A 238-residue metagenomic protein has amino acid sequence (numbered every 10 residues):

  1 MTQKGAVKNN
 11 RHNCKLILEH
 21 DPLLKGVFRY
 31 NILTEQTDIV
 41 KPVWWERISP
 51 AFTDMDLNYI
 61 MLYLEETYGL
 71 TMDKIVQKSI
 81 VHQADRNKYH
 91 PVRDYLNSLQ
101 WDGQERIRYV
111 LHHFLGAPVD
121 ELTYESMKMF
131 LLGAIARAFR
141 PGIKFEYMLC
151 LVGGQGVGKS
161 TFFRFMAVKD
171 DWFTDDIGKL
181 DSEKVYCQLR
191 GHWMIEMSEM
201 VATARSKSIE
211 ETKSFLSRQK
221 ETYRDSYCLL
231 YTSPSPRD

Functional and structural regions predicted by a protein language model:
M1-R106, E121-E125: N-terminal nucleic-acid engagement/recognition segments and initiation subdomains in replication, restriction
G69, K78, R93, F165 (+1 more regions): Terminal, non-catalytic protein-protein interaction segments that mediate quaternary/complex assembly
V81-M194: P-loop NTPase catalytic core of nucleic-acid-dependent motor ATPases
T174-G178, T222-L230: A generic structural motif
S198-E199: Walker B catalytic acidic pair
A202-T203: Residues immediately C-terminal
I209-D225: Conserved catalytic/switch belt of AAA+ P-loop NTPases
Y231-D238: Conserved small/polar residues in nucleotide/adenosyl-binding loops
